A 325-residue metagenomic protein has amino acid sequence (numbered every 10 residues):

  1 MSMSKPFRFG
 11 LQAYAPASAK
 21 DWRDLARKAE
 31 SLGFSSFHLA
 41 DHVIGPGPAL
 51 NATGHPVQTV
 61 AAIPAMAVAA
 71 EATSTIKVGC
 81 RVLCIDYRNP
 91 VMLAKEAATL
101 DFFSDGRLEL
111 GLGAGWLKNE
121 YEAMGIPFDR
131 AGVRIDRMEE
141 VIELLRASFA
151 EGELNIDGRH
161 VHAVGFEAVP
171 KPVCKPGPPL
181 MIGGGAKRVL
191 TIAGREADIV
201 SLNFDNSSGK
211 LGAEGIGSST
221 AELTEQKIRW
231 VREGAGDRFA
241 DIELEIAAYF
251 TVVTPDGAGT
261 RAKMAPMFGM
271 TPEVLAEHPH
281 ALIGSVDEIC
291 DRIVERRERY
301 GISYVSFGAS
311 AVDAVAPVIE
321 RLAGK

Functional and structural regions predicted by a protein language model:
M1-K325: Active-site-adjacent structural elements that line small-molecule/cofactor binding pockets in enzymes
